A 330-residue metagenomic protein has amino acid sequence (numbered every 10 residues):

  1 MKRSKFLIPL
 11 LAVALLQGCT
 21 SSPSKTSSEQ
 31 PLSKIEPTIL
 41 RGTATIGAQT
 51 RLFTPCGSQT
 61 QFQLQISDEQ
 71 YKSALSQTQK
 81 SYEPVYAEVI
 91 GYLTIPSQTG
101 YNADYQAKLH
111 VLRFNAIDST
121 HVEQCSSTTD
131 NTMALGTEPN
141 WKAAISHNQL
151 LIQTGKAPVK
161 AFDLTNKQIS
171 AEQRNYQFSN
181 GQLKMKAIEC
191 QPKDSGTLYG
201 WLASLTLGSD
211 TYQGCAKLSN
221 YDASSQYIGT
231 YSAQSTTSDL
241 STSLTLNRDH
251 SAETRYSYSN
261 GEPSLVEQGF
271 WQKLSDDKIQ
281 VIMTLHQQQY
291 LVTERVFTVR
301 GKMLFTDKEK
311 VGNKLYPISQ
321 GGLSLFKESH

Functional and structural regions predicted by a protein language model:
L15-G18: C-terminal motif of bacterial Sec signal peptides marking the signal peptidase cleavage site
T20-S22: Bacterial signal peptide processing site
S33-T54, I90-G91, E138: Structural detector for short beta-strands of small beta-barrel domains
L40-A44, A48, A116-W141, G214-L240 (+2 more regions): Tryptophan-anchored aromatic micro-motifs
G42, Q79-Y105: Flexible glycine-rich surface loops and low-complexity tracts that mediate binding to linear polymers
T45, Q49-R51, G57-S76, I90 (+2 more regions): Contiguous, well-ordered beta-strand patches that form the walls/edges of small beta-barrel/beta-sandwich domains
P96-Q124: OB-fold/S1-family single-stranded nucleic acid-binding modules
S204-F270, Q280-H330: Lipid interaction determinants
